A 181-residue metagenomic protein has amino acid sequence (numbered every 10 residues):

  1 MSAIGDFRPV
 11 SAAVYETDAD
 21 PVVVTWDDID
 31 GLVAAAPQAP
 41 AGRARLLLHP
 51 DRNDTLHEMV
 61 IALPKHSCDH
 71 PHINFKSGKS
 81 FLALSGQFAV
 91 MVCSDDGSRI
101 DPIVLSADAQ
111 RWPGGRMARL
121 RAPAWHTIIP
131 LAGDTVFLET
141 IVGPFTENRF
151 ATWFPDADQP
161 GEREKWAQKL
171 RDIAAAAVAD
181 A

Functional and structural regions predicted by a protein language model:
M1-L56, D101-Q110, W166-A181: A short, N-terminal "cap"/entry segment at the start of jelly-roll beta-barrel domains of the cupin/DSBH fold
N53-D54, K76, G133: Short strand-connecting beta-turns/loops that link adjacent beta-strands
E58-A62, S80, M117-R119: Conserved hydrophobic/aromatic beta-strand scaffold that supports enzyme active sites
V60-K76, A109-Q110: Conserved short histidine dyad/triad with adjacent acidic residue
K65, F75-D96: Glycine- and acidic-residue-biased ligand/ion/polar-headgroup-sensing regions
H70-H72, V90-V92, A118-L120, H126-L131 (+1 more regions): Short beta-strand His + acidic residue motifs that chelate non-heme Fe in jelly-roll/DSBH and cupin folds
D96-V104, D108-Q110, W125-A181: Double-stranded beta-helix
R111-R116: Flexible, surface-exposed loop/linker segments and immediately adjacent secondary-structure boundaries
